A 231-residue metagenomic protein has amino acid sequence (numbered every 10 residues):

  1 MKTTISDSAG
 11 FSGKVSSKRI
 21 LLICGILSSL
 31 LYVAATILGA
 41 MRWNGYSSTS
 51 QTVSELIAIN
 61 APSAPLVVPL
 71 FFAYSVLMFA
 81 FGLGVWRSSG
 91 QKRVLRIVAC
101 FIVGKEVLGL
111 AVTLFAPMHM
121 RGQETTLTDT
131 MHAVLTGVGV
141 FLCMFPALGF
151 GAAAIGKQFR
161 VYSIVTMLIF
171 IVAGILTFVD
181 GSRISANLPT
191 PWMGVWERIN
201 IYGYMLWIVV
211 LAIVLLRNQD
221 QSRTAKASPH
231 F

Functional and structural regions predicted by a protein language model:
M1-A9, Q221-F231: Short, intrinsically disordered terminal tails adjacent to the first/last structured region
A9-Y46, S50-N218: Hydrophobic, aromatic-enriched alpha-helical segments typical of multi-pass transmembrane helices
